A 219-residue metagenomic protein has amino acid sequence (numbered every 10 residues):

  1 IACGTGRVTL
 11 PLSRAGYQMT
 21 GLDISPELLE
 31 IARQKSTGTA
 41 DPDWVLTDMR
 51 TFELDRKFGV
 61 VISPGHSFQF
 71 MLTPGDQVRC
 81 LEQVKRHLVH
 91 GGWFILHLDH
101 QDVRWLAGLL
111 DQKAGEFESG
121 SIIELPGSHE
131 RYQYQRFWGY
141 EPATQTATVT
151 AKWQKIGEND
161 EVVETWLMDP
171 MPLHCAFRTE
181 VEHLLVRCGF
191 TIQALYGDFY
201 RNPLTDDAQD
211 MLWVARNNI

Functional and structural regions predicted by a protein language model:
A2: Conserved S-adenosyl-L-methionine
G6-T51: Class I SAM-dependent methyltransferase SAM/SAH-binding core
T37, L72, V89: Short conserved AdoMet
R50-V60: A short acidic, Gly/Pro-enriched loop at the edge of an enzyme's catalytic core that lines a small-molecule cofactor
G59-G75: A short SAM/SAH-binding and catalytic strip from SAM-dependent methyltransferases
V78-H90: A short glycine-rich, Lys/Arg-flanked "PGG" loop and its adjoining helix->strand segment in the class I
I95-E182: SAM-dependent methyltransferase
P172-I219: C-terminal lobe and adjacent flexible extensions of AdoMet/dcAdoMet transferase-like proteins
